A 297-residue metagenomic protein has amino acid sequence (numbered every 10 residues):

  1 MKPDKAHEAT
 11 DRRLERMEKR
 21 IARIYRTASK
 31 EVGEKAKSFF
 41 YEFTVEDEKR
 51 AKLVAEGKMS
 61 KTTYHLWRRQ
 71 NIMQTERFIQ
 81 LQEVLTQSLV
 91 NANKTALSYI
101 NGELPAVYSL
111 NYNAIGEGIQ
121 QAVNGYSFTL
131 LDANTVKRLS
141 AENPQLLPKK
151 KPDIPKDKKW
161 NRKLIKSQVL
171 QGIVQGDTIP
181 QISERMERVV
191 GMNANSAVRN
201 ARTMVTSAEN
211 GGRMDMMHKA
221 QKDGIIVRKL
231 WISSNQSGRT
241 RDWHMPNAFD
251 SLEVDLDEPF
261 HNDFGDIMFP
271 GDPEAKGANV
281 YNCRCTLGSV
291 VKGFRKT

Functional and structural regions predicted by a protein language model:
M1-G191, V290-T297: N-terminal leader/targeting and assembly helices and adjacent pre-domain segments
S196-T297: Acidic, glycine-rich two-metal-ion catalytic cores of nucleic acid-processing enzymes
